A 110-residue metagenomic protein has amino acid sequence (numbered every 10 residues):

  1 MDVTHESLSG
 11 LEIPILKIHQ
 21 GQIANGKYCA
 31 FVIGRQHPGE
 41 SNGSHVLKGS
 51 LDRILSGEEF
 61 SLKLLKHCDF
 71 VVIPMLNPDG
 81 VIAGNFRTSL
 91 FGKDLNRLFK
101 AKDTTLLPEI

Functional and structural regions predicted by a protein language model:
M1-V3: Non-catalytic propeptide/linker segments at domain boundaries
E6-H19, A24-I110: Active-site/substrate-binding loop(s) of hydrolase catalytic cores
